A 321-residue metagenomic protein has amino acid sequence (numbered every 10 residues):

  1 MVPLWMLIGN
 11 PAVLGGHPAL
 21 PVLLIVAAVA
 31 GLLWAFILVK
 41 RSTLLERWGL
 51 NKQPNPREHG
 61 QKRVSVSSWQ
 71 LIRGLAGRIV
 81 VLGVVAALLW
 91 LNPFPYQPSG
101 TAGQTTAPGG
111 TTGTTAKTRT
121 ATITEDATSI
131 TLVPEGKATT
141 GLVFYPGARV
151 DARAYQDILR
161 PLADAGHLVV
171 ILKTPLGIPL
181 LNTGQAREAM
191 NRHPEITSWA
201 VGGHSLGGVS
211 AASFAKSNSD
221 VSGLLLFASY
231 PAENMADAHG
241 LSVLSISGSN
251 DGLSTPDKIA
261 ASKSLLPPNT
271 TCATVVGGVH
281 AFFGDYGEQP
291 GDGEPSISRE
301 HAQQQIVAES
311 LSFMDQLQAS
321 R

Functional and structural regions predicted by a protein language model:
M1-G49: Membrane-embedded alpha-helical segments of integral membrane proteins
G60-F94: Internal/C-terminal transmembrane anchor helices
A138-A148: Short beta-strand element of the alpha/beta-hydrolase
Y145, G202-A211: Gly/Ala-rich beta-loop-alpha elbow adjacent to hydrolase catalytic centers
I158, S254-L265: Short alpha-helix in the alpha/beta-hydrolase fold that links the catalytic acid
L159-P179: Conserved alpha/beta-hydrolase
H193-S205: Alpha/beta-hydrolase fold nucleophile elbow
H239, L244-S247, D251: Short beta-strand/loop motif that positions the catalytic acidic residue of the alpha/beta-hydrolase fold
